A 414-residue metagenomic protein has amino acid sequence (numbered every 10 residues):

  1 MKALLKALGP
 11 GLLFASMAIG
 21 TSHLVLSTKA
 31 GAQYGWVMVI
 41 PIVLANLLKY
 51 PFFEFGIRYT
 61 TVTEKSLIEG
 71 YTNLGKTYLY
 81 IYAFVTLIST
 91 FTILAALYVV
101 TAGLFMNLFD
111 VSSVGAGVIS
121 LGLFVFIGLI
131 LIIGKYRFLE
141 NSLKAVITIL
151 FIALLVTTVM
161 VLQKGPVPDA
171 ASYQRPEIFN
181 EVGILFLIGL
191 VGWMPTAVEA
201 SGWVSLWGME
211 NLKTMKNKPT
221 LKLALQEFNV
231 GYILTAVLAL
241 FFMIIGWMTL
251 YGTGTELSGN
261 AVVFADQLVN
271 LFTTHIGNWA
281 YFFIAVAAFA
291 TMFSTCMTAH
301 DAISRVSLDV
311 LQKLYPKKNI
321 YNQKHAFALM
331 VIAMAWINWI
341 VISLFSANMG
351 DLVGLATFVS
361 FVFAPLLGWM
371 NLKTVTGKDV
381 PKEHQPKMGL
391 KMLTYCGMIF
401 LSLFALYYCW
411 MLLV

Functional and structural regions predicted by a protein language model:
G11, A83, L108-I133, T148-V159 (+2 more regions): Transmembrane alpha-helical segments of multi-pass small-molecule transport proteins
F14, P41-T72, I81-I93: Juxtamembrane transmembrane-helix boundary signature
S27-K29, E54-Y78, F105, F109 (+4 more regions): Flexible loop linkers connecting adjacent transmembrane helices in multi-pass alpha-helical membrane transporters
Y50-T60, G208-M209, I233-D266: Extracellular/periplasmic helix-exit of transmembrane alpha-helices
V62, L79-V111, M292-V310, N348-M349 (+1 more regions): Hydrophobic transmembrane alpha-helices that form the core helical bundles of multi-pass secondary transporters
G122, F126, I130-V161, I178 (+2 more regions): Membrane-interface loop-to-helix entry segments
T148-E177, L187-L206, L367-V380, F404-V414: Hydrophobic alpha-helical segments and their helix-loop junctions in multi-pass secondary transporters
I149-M160, C296-M297, D301-R305, A328-S346 (+2 more regions): Hydrophobic alpha-helical segments of multi-pass membrane transport proteins
